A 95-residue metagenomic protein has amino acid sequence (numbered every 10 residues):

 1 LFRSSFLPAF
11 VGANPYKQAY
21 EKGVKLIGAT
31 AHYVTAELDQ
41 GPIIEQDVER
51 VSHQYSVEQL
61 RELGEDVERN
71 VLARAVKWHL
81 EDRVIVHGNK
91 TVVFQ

Functional and structural regions predicted by a protein language model:
L1-F2: Short, small-residue-biased leader/transition segments that mark boundaries at the very start of proteins
F6-Y16: Short, charged, surface-exposed secondary-structure boundary motifs
K17, E21-V24: Ligand-binding grooves and catalytic loops that recognize ribose/phosphate and carbohydrate rings, and esterified lipid
E21, A29-Q95: Active-site-proximal loop/hinge segments within enzyme catalytic domains
